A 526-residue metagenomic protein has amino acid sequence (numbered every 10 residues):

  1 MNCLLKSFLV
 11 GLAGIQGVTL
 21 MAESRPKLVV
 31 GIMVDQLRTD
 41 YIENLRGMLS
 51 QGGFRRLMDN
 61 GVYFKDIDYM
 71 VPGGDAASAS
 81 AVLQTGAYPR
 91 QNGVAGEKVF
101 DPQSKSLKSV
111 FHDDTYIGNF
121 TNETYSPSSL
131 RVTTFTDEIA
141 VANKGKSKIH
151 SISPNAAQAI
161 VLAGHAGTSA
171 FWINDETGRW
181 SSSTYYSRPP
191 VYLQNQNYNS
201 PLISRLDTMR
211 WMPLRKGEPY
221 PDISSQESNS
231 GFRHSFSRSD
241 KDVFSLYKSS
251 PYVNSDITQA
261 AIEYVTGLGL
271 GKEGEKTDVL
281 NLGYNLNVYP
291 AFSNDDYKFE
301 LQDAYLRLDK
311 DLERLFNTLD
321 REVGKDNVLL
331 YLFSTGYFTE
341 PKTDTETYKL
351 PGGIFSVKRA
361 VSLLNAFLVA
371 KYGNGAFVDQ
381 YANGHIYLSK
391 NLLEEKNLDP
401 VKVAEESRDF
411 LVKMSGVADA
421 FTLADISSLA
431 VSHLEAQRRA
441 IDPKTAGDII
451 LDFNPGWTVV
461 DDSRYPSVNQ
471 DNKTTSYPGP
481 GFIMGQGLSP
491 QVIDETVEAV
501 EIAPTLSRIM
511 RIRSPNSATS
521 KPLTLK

Functional and structural regions predicted by a protein language model:
M1-R25: Bacterial Sec-dependent N-terminal signal peptides
R38-N44, I67-Y69, T121-P127, F244-P251 (+5 more regions): Second-shell loop/turn segments in exported
Y41, Y247-E273, N287-V328, E406 (+1 more regions): A long, amphipathic alpha-helix that forms part of the scaffold/cap immediately adjacent to metal-dependent active
E43-N92, K148-I152: Short, structured active-site-proximal loop/turn typified by the sulfatase FGly-forming signature C/S-X-P-X-R
K65-V82, S151-I160, G283-N285, S334-G336 (+1 more regions): Short, solvent-exposed turn/loop segments enriched in Gly/Ser/Thr/Pro and often Arg
D75, E97-E123, V132, D137 (+6 more regions): Secreted, luminal/periplasmic, and some membrane-associated catalytic domains that remodel anionic oxygen-ester
Y88, G96-K276, N285-F292, S415 (+2 more regions): His/Asp/Glu-rich, glycine-adjacent segments that coordinate divalent cations and/or stabilize oxyanion chemistry on
R359-L398, S467-M510: Substrate-binding rim/cap in mid-to-C-terminal beta-strand-loop elements of soluble/periplasmic
